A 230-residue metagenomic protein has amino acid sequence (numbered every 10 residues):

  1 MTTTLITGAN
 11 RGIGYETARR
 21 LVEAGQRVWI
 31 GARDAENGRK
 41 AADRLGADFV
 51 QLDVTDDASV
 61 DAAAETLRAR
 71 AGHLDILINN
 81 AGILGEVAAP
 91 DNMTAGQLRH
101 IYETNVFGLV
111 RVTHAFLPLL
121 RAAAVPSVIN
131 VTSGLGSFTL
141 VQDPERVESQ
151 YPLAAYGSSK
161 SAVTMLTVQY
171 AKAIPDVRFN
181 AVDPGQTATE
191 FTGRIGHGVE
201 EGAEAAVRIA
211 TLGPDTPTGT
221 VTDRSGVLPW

Functional and structural regions predicted by a protein language model:
M1-W29: Canonical Rossmann dinucleotide-binding motif of NAD(H)/NADP(H)-dependent dehydrogenases/reductases, specifically
A24-K40: Conserved glycine-rich Rossmann-like NAD(P)H-binding loop of the short-chain dehydrogenase/reductase
V50-A62, A95: The beta1-alpha1 cofactor-binding region of Rossmann-like NAD(H)/NADP(H)-dependent oxidoreductases
T66-N79, G85-E86: A glycine-rich helix->loop->beta "capping" turn within Rossmann-like NAD(P)(H)-dependent oxidoreductase domains
I78, V112-F116, L120, L166-T167: Hydrophobic positions on the long internal alpha-helix of Rossmann-like NAD(P)-dependent oxidoreductase domains
I83, V87-Y102, R121-K172: Catalytic loop of short-chain dehydrogenase/reductase
S161-M165, K172, D176-V177, A181-P184 (+2 more regions): C-terminal helical subdomain
